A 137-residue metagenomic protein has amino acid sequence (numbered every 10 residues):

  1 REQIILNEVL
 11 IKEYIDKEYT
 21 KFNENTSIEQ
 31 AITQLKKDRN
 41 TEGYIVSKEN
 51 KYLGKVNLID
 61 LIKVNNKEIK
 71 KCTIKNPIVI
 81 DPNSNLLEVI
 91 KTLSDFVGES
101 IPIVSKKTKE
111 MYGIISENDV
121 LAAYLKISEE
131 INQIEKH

Functional and structural regions predicted by a protein language model:
R1: Conserved glycine-bearing catalytic or ligand-binding loops at nucleotide- and phosphate-handling centers of large
L6-T20, T26-Q30, N66-P77, E135-H137: Bateman (tandem CBS) regulatory domains
K21-N40, V46-S47, K63-N65, V79-K107 (+2 more regions): The conserved cystathionine-beta-synthase
